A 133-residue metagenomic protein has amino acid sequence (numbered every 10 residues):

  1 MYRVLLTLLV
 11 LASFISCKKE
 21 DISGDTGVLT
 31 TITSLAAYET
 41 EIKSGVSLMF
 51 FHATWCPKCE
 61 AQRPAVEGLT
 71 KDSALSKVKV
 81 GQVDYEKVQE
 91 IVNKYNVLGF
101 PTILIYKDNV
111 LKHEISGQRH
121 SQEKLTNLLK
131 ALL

Functional and structural regions predicted by a protein language model:
M1-V4, K18-K19: Positively charged n-region of N-terminal signal peptides that target proteins for export
S13-S16: C-terminal motif of bacterial Sec signal peptides marking the signal peptidase cleavage site
K18-K43: N-terminal leader/targeting and pre-domain segments
I32, F51, T70, L75-Q89: Thiol-based oxidoreductase modules, predominantly thioredoxin-like and allied folds used for disulfide exchange
I42-T54: Short active-site neighborhood of thiol/selenol oxidoreductases, capturing the structured segment around
K58-A74: Typically the conserved alpha-helix immediately C-terminal to a functionally engaged Cys/Sec in thioredoxin-like
Y95-L104: Structural micro-motif
L104-L133: Non-catalytic, surface beta->alpha helical segment in thiol-disulfide oxidoreductase systems
